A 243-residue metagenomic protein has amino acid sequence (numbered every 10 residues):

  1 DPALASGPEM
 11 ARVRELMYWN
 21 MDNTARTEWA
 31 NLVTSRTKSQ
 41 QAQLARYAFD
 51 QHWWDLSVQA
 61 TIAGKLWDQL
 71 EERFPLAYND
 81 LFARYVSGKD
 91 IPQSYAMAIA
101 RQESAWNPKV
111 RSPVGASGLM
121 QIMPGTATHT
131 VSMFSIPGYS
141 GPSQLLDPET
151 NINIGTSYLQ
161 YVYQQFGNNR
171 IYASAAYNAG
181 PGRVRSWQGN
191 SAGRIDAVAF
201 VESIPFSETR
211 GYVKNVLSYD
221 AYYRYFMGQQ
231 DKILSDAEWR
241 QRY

Functional and structural regions predicted by a protein language model:
D1, E9-R12, W19, T24-Y243: Catalytic glycan-binding domains that act on GlcNAc-containing polysaccharides
S6: Primarily a LysM-type cell-wall glycan-binding module
